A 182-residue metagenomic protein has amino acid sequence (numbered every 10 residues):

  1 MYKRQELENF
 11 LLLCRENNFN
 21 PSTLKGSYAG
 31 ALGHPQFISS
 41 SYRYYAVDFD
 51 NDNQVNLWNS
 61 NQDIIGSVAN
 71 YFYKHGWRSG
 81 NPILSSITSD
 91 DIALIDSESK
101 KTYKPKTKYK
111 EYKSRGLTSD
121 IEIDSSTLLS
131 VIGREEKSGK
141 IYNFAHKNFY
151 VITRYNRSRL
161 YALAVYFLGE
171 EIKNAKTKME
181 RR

Functional and structural regions predicted by a protein language model:
M1-Y2: Conserved small/polar residues in nucleotide/adenosyl-binding loops
Q5: Internal, well-ordered alpha/beta segment that forms a basic, Gly-enriched binding/recognition surface
E8-L11, Y109-K113, A162, G169: Generic detector of well-ordered alpha-helical segments enriched in charged/polar residues, highlighting helical
F10-N20, Y44-D48, N70-R78, I152-Y155 (+1 more regions): Structured segments of extracytoplasmic/periplasmic soluble domains in secreted or envelope-associated proteins
P21, K25-K137: Flexible, glycine-rich surface segments
I121-R182: C-terminal functional modules
